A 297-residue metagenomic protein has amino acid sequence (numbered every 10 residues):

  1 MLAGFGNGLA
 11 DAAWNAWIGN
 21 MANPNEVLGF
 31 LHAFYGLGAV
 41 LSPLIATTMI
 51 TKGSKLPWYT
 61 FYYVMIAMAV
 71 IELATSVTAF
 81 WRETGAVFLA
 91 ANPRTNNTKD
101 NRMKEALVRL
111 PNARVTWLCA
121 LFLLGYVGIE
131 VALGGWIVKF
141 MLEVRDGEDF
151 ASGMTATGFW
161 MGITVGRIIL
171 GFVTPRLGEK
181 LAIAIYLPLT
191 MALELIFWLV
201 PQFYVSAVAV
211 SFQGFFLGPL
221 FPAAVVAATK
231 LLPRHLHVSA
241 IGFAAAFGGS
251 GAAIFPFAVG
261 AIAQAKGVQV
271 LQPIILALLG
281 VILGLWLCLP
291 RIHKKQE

Functional and structural regions predicted by a protein language model:
G8-A22, P219-P233: Intracellular juxtamembrane helix-capping segments at the cytosolic ends of symmetry-related transmembrane helices
G19, N23-F34, D149-F150, L232-A244 (+1 more regions): Loop-to-transmembrane helix entry/capping segments in MFS-fold secondary transporters and related SLC/MFSD carriers
P24, F30-A90: Helix-loop-helix hairpin linking two adjacent transmembrane segments in secondary transporters
I50, G166-E179, A263-Q264: Helix-to-loop junctions at the C-terminal end of transmembrane segments in multipass secondary transporters
F88-C119: Juxtamembrane intracellular "pre-TM" segments in multi-pass secondary transporters
R109-V165: Extracytoplasmic gate region of multi-pass secondary transporters
T174-A224: C-terminal transmembrane helical hairpin of 12-TM major facilitator-type secondary transporters
L231-V270, I275: A late C-terminal transmembrane helix in Major Facilitator Superfamily
